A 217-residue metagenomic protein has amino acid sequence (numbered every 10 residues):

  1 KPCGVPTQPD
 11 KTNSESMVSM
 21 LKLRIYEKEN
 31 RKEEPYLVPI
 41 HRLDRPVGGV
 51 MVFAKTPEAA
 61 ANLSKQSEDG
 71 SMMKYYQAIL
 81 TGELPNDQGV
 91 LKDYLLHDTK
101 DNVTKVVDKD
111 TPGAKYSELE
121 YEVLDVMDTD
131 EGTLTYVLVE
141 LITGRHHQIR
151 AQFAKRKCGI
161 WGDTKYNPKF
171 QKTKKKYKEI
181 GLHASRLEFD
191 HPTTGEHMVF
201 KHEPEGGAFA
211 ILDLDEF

Functional and structural regions predicted by a protein language model:
P2-F217: RNA pseudouridine synthases
